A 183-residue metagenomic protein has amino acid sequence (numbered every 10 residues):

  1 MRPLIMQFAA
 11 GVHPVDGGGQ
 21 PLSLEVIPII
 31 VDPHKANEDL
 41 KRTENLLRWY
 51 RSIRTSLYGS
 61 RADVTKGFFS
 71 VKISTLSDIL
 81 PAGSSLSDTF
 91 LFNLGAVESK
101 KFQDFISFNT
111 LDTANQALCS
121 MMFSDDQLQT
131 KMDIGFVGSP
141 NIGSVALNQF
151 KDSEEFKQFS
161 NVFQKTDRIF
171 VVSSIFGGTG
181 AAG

Functional and structural regions predicted by a protein language model:
R2-S173, A182-G183: Segments that form or flank anion-binding pockets
